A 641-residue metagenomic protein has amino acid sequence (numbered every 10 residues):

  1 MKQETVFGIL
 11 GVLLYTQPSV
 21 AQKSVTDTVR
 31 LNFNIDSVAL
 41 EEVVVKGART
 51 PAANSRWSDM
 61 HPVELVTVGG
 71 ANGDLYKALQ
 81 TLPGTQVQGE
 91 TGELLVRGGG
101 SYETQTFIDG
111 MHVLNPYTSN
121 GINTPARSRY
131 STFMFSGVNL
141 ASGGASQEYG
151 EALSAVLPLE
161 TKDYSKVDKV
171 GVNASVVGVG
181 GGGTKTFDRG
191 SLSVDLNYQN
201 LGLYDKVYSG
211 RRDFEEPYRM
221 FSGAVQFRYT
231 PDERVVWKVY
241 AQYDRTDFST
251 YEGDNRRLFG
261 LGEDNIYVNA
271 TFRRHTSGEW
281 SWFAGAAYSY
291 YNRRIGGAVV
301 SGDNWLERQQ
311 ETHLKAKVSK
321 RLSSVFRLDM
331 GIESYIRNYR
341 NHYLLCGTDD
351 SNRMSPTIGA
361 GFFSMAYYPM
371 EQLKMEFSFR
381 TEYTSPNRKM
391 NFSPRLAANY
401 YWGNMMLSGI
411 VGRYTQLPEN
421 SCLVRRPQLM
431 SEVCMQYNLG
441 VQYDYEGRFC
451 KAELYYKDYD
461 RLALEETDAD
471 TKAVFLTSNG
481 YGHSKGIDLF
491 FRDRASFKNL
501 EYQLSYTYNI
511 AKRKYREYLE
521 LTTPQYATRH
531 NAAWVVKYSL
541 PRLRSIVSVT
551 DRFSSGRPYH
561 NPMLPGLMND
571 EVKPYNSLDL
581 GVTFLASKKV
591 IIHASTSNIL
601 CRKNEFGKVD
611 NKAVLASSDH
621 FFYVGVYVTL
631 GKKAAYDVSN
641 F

Functional and structural regions predicted by a protein language model:
K23-T67, S101-E103, D109: Short, acidic, small-residue-rich periplasmic hinge/interaction motif at the N-terminus of Gram-negative outer-membrane
V25, L201-V207, R212-S222, R234-E311 (+1 more regions): Flexible loop and strand-edge segments within Gram-negative outer membrane beta-barrel domains
T67, Y76-N115: Extracytoplasmic beta-strand/coil segments of soluble accessory domains associated with Gram-negative outer-membrane
Q105, G137-S146, S154-K162, K169-R212 (+2 more regions): Predominantly transmembrane beta-strands of Gram-negative outer membrane beta-barrel pores used for transport
H112-L140: Short acidic/polar hinge/loop motifs at secondary-structure boundaries that mediate gating or recognition
T184, R228-T230, G409, P524-F641: Conserved C-terminal beta-signal and adjacent last beta-strands/turns of outer-membrane beta-barrel proteins
F283-A287, Y401-G403, L407-S408, S431-R492 (+1 more regions): Membrane-embedded beta-barrel scaffold of Gram-negative outer-membrane proteins
P369-Q372, Y456, S478-H560: Gram-negative outer-membrane beta-barrel transporters
